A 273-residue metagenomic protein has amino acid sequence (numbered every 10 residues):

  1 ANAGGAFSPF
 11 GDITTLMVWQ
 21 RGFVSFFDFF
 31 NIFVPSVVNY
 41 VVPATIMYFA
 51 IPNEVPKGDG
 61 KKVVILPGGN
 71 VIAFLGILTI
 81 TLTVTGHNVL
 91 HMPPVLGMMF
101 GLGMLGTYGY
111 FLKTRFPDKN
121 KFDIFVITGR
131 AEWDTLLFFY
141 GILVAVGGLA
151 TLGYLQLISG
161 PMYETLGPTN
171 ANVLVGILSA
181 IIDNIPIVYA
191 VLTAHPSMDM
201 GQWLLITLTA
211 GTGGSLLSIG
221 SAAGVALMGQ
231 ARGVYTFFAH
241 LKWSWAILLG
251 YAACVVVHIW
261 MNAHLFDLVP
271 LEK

Functional and structural regions predicted by a protein language model:
A1-A3, I13, M17-F33, G147 (+1 more regions): Membrane-interfacial helix-loop connectors
A1-F7, K61-P67, W133-F139, N170 (+1 more regions): Alpha-helical transmembrane segments of integral membrane proteins, especially early/N-terminal helices
F7-S8, M17-V18, V24-G68, L90 (+2 more regions): Juxtamembrane and boundary regions of transmembrane helices in multi-pass small-molecule transporters and channels
F29-V34, N70-I77, M99, L136-L137 (+4 more regions): Hydrophobic alpha-helical transmembrane segments
V37-Y48, A73-T85, G101-G109, F139-G147 (+3 more regions): Hydrophobic core segments of alpha-helical transmembrane domains in multi-pass membrane transport and ion-translocation
A50-A73, R115-G129: Flexible interhelical linker loops that connect adjacent transmembrane helices in multi-pass membrane transporters
T79, T83, H87-Q202: Transmembrane helical segments that form the transport core of multi-pass membrane transport proteins
